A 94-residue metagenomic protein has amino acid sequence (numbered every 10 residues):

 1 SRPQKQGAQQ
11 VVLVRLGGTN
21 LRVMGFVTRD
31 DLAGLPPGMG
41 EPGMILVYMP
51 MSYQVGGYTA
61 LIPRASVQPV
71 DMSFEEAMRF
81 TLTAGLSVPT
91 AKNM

Functional and structural regions predicted by a protein language model:
S1-P3: Transmembrane alpha-helices and immediately adjacent membrane-cytoplasm interface residues in multi-pass integral
G7-M94: Terminal membrane-proximal soluble interaction domains of membrane-associated proteins
